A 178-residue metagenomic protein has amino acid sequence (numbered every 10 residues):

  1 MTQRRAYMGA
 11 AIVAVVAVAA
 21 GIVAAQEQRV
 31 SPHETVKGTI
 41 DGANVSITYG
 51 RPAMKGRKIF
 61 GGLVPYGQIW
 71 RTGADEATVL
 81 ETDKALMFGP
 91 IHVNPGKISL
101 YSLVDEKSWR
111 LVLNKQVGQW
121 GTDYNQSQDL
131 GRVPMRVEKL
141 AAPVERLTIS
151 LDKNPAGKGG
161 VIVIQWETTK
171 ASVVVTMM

Functional and structural regions predicted by a protein language model:
T2-Q3, G9-A11, V15, G21-N94 (+1 more regions): Targeting-peptide/extracellular-domain and disordered-appendage signature
